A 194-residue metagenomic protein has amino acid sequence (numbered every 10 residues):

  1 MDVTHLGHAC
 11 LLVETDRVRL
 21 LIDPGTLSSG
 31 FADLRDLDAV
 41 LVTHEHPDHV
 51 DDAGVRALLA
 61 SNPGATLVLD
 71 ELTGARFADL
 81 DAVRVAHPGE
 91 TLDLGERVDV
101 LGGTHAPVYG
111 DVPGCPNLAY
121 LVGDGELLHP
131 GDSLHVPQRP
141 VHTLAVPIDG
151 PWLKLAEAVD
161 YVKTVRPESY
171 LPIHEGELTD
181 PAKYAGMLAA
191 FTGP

Functional and structural regions predicted by a protein language model:
M1-R35, V85-P140, W152-E157: Core dinuclear metal-dependent hydrolase active-site scaffold
T4, L41, V68, R84 (+4 more regions): Hydrophobic/aromatic beta-strand patches that form the interior of the parallel beta-sheet core in alpha/beta enzyme
V18, S61-T66, V165-S169, G193: A short helix->loop->beta-strand "cap" motif at the edges of active sites that frequently abuts
T26-L27, E45-P47, L72-T73, H87-T91 (+2 more regions): Short, acidic/turn-prone active-site loops that include or flank metal/cofactor- and phosphate-binding residues
T26-L69, H142-A145: Active-site metal-binding motif and surrounding structural segment of the metallo-beta-lactamase
F31-A32, D51-A53, F77-L80, R139-P140 (+2 more regions): Short glycine-/acidic-enriched loop or helix-start segments at secondary-structure transitions that form or flank
V55-A106, G186-A189: Portal/gating segments that form or line small-molecule/metal binding sites
L134-P194: Cap/insert and terminal regions of metallo-dependent hydrolase folds
